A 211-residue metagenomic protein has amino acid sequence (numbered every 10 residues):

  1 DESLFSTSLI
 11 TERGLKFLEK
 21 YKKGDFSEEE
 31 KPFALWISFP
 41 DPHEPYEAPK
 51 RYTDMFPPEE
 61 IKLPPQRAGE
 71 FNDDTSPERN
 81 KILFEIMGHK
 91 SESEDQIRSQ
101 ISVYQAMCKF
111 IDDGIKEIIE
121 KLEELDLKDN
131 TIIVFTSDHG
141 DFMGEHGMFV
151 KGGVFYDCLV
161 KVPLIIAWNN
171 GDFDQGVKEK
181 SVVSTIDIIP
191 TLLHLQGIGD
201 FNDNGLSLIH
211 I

Functional and structural regions predicted by a protein language model:
D1-I10, E19-V182, L195-N202: Active-site-proximal cap/lid insertion segments
K16: Active-site periphery "cap/insert" segments of enzyme catalytic domains
T185, I189: Zinc-coordinating Cys/His ligand positions in small cysteine/histidine-rich zinc-finger domains
L206: Conserved, charge-rich beta-strand/loop surface module that forms ligand/interface-binding patches within domains
I209-I211: Conserved small/polar residues in nucleotide/adenosyl-binding loops
